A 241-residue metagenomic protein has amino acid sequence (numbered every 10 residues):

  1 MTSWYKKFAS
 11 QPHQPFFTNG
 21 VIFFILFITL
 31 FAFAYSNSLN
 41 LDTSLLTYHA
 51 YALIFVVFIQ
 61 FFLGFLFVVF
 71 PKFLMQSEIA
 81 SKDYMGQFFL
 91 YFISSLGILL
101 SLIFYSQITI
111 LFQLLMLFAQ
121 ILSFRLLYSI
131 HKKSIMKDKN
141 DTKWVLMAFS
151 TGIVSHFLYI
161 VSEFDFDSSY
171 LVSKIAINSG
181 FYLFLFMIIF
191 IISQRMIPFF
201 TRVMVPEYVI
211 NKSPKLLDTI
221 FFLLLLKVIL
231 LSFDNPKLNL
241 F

Functional and structural regions predicted by a protein language model:
M1-F241: Hydrophobic alpha-helical transmembrane segments of multi-pass integral membrane proteins
